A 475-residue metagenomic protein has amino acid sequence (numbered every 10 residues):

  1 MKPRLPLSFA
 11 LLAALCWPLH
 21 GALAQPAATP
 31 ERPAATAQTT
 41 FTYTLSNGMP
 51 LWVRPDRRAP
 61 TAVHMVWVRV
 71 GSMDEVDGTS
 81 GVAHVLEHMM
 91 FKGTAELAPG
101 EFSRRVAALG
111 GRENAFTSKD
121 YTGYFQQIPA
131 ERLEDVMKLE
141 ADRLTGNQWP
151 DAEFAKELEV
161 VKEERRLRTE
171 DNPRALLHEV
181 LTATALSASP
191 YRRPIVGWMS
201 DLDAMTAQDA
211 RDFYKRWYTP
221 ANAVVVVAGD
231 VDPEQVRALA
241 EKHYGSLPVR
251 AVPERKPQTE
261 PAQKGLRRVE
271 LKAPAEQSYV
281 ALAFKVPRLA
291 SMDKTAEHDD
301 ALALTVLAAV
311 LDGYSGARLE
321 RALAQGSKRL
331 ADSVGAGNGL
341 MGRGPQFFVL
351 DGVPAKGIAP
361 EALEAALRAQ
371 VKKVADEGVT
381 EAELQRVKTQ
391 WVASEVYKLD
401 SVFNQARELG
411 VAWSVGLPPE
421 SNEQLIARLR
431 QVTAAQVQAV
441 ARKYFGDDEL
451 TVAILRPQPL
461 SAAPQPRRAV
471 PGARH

Functional and structural regions predicted by a protein language model:
M1-L5: Positively charged n-region of N-terminal signal peptides that target proteins for export
S8-G21: Bacterial N-terminal signal peptides
L19-T29: Signal peptide processing junction and immediate N-terminal pro/mature segment of secreted/exported proteins
P33-A59: N- or domain-start disorder-to-order transition segments that initiate the globular core
R54, R58-V85, P99-R143, P173-S200 (+6 more regions): M16 family metallopeptidases and their MPP-like homologs
V82-M90, L307: Active-site His/Glu-centered metal-binding helix of metallohydrolases
L158, Q208-H243, E276, E449: Non-catalytic, conformational "gating/processing" segments within enzyme and secreted inhibitor domains
R166, A183, V252-R318: His/Glu-based metal-binding/catalytic segments typifying zinc-dependent metallopeptidases
